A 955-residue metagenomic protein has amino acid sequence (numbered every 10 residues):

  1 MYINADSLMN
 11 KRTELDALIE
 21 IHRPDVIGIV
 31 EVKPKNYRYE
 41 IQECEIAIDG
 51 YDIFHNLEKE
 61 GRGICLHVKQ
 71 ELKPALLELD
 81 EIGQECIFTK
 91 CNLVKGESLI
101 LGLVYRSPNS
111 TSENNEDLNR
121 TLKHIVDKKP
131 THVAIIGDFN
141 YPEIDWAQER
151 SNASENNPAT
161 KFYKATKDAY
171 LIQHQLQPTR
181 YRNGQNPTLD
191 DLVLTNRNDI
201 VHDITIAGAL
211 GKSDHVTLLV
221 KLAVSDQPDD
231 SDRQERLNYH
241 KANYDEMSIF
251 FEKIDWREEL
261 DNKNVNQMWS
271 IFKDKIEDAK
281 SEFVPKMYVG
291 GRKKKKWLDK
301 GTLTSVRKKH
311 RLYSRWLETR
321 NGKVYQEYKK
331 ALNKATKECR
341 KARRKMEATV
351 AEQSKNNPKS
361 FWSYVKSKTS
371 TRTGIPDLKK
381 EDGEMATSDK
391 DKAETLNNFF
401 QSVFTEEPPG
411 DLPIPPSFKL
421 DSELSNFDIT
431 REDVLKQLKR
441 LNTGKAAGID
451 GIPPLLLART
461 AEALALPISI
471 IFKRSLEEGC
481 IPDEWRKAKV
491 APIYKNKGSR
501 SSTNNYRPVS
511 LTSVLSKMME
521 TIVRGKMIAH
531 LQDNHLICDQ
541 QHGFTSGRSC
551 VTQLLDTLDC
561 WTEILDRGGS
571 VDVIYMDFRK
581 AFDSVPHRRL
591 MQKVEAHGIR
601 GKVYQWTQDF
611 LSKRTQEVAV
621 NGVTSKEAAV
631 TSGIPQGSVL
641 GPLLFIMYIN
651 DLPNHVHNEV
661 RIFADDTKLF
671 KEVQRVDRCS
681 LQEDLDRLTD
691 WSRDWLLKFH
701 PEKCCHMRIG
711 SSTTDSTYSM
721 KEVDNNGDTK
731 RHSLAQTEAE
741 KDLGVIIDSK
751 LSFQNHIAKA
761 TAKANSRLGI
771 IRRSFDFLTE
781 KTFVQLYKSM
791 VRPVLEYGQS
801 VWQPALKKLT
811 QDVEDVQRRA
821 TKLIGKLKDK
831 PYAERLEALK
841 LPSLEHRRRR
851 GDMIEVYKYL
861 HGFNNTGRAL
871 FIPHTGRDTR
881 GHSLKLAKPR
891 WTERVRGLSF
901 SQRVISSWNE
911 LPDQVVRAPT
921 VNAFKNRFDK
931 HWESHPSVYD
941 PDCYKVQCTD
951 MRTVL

Functional and structural regions predicted by a protein language model:
M1-P130, E143, S151-S154, T160-F162 (+3 more regions): Short phosphate/oxyanion-binding micro-motifs
E43-E45, P178-D199, I204-I206, T624 (+2 more regions): Short, conserved micro-motifs composed of acidic
L99-G102, H132-I136, N140-R150, K221-T387 (+4 more regions): Arg/Lys-enriched, amphipathic patches
I125-A134, V523-Q541, D566, V571 (+1 more regions): Active-site palm subdomain of RNA-directed nucleic acid polymerases
Y141-E155, K580-H597, T667-R693: Catalytic palm subdomain of template-directed nucleic-acid polymerases, centered on the conserved carboxylate motif
K221, S225-Q227, E246-E252, E259-M268 (+10 more regions): Surface-exposed loop/turn segments and immediately adjacent short secondary-structure elements within folded domains
K294-T395, F427-F472, E477-P482, T562-G569 (+4 more regions): Short, charged alpha-helical motifs in flexible N/C-terminal segments and linkers
F400, N426-P635, K671, K840: Conserved pre-catalytic core of RNA-dependent polymerases
